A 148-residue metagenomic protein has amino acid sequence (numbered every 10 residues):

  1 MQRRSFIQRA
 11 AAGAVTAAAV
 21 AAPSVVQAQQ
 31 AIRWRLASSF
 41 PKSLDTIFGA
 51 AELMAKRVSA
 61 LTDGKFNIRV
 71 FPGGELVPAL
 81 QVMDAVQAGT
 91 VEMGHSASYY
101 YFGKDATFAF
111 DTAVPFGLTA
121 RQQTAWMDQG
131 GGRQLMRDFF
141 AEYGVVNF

Functional and structural regions predicted by a protein language model:
I7-V26: N-terminal export signals
A22-S38, S59-N67, A141: Immediate post-signal peptide segment of exported/extracytoplasmic ligand-binding proteins
R35-E52, G73-V77: Extracytoplasmic "Venus flytrap"
L44-R69: Short, polar/charged alpha-helical segment
A51, A55, L80-M83, R133: Extracytoplasmic/secreted envelope proteins and their assembly/folding machinery, especially bacterial periplasmic
K56, Q87, A97-F148: Contiguous mixed-secondary-structure segments that line small-molecule binding/active-site clefts of soluble domains
G64-F66, V82-S96: Alpha-to-beta junction loops
V70-D84: Short helix-initiation/N-cap motifs at beta->coil->alpha
